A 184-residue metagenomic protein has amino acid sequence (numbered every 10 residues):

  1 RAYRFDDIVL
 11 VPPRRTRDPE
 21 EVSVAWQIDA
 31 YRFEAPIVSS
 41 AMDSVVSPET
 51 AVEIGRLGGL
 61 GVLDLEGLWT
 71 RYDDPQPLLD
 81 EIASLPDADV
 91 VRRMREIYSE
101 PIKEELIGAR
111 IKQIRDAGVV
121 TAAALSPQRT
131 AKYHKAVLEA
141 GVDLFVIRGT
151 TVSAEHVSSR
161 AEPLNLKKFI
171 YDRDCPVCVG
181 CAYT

Functional and structural regions predicted by a protein language model:
R1-T184: Active-site entrance/lid segments in N-terminal catalytic domains of soluble metabolic enzymes
